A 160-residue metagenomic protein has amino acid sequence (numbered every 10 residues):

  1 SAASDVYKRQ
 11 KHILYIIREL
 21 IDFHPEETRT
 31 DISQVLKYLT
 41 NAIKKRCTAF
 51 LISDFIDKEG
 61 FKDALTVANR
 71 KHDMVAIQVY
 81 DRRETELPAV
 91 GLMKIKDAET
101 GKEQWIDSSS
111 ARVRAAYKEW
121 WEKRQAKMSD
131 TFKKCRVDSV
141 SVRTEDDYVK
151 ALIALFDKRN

Functional and structural regions predicted by a protein language model:
S1, D54, F132: Short strand-loop-helix active-site module centered on a catalytic nucleophile
A2-Y7: Short, small-residue-biased leader/transition segments that mark boundaries at the very start of proteins
K8-E19, D130, D157-K158: Short, electropositive alpha-helical surface patch
R9-I16, D31, V35, S109 (+3 more regions): Alpha-helical structural motif
H12-C47, E59-F61, D81: Von Willebrand factor
N41-K45, D57, D63-N160: Von Willebrand factor type A / integrin I
T48-D54: Acidic beta-strand-to-loop metal/phosphate-binding motif
